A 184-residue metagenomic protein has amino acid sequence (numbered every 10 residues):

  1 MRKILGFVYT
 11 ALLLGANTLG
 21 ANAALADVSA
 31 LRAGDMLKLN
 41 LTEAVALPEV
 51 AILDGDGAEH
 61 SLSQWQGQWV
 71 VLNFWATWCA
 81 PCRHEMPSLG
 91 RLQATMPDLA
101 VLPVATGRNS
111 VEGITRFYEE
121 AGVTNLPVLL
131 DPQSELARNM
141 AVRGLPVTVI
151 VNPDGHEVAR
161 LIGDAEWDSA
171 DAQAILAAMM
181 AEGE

Functional and structural regions predicted by a protein language model:
M1-E49, A170-Q173, E184: N-terminal targeting signals for export/organelle localization
R32-A33, A51-G57, V128-D131: Short gly/ser/thr-rich secondary-structure transition/capping motifs
L41-A44, E49-V70: A short beta-strand-turn-helix
Q66, F74-R91: Conserved redox-active cysteine motifs that mediate thiol-disulfide chemistry, especially di-cysteine Cys-X(1-2)-Cys
G67-V70, P97-A100, N125: Loop/turn elements at helix/coil->beta-strand transitions in domains of secreted/extracellular proteins
V70-L72, L102-V104, V149: Conserved hydrophobic packing residues within short motifs/helices of P-loop NTPase cores of ABC-family ATPases
R83-A121, P132-R138: Structural microenvironment flanking redox-active thiols in thiol-disulfide oxidoreductases
Y118-N125, D131-M179: Thiol/disulfide oxidoreductase modules built on the thioredoxin-like
